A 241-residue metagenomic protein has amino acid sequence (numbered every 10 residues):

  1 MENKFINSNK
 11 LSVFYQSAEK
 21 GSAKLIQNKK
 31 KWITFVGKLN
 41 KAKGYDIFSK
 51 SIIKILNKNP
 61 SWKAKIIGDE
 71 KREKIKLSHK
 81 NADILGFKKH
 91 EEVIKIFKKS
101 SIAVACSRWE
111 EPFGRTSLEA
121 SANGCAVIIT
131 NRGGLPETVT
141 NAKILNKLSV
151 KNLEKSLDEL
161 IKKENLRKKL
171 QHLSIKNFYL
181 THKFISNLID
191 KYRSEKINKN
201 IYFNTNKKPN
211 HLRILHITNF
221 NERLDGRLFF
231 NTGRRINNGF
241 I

Functional and structural regions predicted by a protein language model:
M1-A23: Donor nucleotide-sugar binding/catalytic pocket of nucleotide-sugar-dependent glycosyltransferases
S22-K43, S49-I52, K65, L212-I217: Conserved donor-binding/catalytic core segment of Leloir-type glycosyltransferases
E73-E91: Nucleotide-activated donor-binding/catalytic signature segment of Leloir-type glycosyltransferases, i.e., the conserved
F87-K88, I96-S100: Short alpha-helical donor nucleotide-sugar binding micro-motif in glycosyltransferases
K98-P112: Acidic donor-binding loop of glycosyltransferase active sites
A126-I129: Short hydrophobic beta-strand element within catalytic cores of glycosyltransferases and related nucleotide-activated
A142-K151, D158-E164: Conserved acidic donor-binding segment of nucleotide-sugar-dependent glycosyltransferases
L148, E164-N204: A charged, aromatic-enriched C-terminal amphipathic alpha-helix characteristic of glycosyltransferases across folds
